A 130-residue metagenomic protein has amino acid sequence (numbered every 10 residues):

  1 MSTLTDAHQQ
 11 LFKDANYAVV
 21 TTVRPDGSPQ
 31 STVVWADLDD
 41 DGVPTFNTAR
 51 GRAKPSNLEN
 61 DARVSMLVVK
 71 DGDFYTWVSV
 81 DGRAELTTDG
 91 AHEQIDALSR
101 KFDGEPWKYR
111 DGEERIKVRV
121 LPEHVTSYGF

Functional and structural regions predicted by a protein language model:
M1-Y17: Extreme N-terminal tail/first-helix region
T3, D73-F130: Charged, gly/pro-rich active-site loop segments
Q9-Q10, A36, S56, W107-R110: Short secondary-structure boundary/capping segments
L11, D39, E85-T87: Short alpha-helical scaffold segments that flank and stabilize functional sites
F12, N57-L58, L98, V120: A generic structural signal for nonpolar/aromatic side chains embedded in well-ordered alpha-helices
A15-R50, L58, V64-V68, W77-S79: Short beta-strand segments
P29, A53, A84: Gly/Ser/Thr-rich beta-alpha loop segments that engage phosphate groups in nucleotides
R52-K54, D73: Short, surface-exposed beta-strand-loop junctions and turns on beta-sheet-rich folds
